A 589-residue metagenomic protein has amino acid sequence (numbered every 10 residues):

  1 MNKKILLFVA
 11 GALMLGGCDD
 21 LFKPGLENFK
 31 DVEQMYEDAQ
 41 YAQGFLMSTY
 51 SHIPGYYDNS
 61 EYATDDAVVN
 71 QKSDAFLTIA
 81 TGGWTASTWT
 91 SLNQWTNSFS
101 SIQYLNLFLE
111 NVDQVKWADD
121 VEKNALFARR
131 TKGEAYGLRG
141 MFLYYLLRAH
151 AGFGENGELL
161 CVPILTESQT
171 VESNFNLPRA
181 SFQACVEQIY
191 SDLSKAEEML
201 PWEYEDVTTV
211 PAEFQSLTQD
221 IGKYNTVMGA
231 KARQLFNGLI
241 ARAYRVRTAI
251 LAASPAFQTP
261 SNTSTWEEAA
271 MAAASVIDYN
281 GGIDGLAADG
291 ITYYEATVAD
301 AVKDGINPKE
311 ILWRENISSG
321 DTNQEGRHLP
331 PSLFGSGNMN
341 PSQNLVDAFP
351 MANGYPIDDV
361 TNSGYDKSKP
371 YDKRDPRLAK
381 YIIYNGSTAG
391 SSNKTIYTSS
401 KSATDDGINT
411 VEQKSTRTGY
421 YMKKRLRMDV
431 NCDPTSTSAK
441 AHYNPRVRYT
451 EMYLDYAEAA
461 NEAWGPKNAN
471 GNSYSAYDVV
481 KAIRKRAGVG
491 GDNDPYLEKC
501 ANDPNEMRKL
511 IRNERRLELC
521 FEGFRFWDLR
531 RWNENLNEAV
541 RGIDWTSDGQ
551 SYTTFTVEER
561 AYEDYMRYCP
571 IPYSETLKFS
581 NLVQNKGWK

Functional and structural regions predicted by a protein language model:
N2-I5, L15-Q40, C161, I189 (+4 more regions): Bacterial Sec-dependent N-terminal signal peptides
C18, S98-S101, F182-Q183, Q188-Y190 (+7 more regions): Long, intrinsically disordered, low-complexity segments
C18-A63, N353-D372, P572-K589: Membrane-proximal, proline-rich intrinsically disordered regions
D38-G44, S51, F76-G152, T170-E205 (+6 more regions): Conserved, well-structured interaction surfaces
N59-D74, A151-L165, W202-I240, S254-M339 (+2 more regions): Short, surface-exposed recognition loops and adjoining beta-strand edges that mediate ligand/DNA contacts, enriched
G140, R245-V246, A441-G490: Extended amphipathic alpha-helical segments enriched in small hydrophobics
Y365-Y449: Flexible, polar/acidic helix-loop-strand segments at domain edges
